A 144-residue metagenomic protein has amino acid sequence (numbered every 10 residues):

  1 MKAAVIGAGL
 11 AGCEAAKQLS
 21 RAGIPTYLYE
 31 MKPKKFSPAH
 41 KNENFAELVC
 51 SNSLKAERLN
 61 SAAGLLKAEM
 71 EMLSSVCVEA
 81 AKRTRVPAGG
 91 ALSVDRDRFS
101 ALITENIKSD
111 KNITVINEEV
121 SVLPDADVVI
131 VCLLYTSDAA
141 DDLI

Functional and structural regions predicted by a protein language model:
K2, D127: Conserved acidic residues
A3-I24: N-terminal Rossmann-like FAD-binding beta1-loop-alpha1 element of flavoenzymes
Q18, A22-I24, Y29-V78: N-terminal FAD cofactor-binding segment of flavoenzymes
V86-L102: Short beta-strand to alpha-helix junction loop
D97-I113: Helical element adjacent to the flavin cofactor pocket in flavoenzyme catalytic cores
N117-P124: A conserved short coil-to-beta-strand element within the FAD-binding core of flavoproteins
V128-L133: Short hydrophobic core segments
Y135-I144: Single conserved hydrophobic/aromatic residue that forms the stacking wall/gate of nucleotide- or nucleobase-binding
